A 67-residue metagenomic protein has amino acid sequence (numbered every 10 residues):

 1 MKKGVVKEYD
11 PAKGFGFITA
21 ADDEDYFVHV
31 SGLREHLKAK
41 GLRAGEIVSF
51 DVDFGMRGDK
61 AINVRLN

Functional and structural regions predicted by a protein language model:
M1-A12: Structural detector for short beta-strands of small beta-barrel domains
K3, S49-D51: Beta-strand secondary-structure signal
D10, A21, F54-M56: A generic beta-sheet turn/junction motif
K13-I18: Short aromatic-glycine-enriched beta-strand elements
E24-G32: A short macromolecule-binding patch
H36-S49: Short nucleic-acid-contacting surface segments enriched for D/E, G, S/T with interspersed K/R
D53-N67: OB-fold/S1-family single-stranded nucleic acid-binding modules
